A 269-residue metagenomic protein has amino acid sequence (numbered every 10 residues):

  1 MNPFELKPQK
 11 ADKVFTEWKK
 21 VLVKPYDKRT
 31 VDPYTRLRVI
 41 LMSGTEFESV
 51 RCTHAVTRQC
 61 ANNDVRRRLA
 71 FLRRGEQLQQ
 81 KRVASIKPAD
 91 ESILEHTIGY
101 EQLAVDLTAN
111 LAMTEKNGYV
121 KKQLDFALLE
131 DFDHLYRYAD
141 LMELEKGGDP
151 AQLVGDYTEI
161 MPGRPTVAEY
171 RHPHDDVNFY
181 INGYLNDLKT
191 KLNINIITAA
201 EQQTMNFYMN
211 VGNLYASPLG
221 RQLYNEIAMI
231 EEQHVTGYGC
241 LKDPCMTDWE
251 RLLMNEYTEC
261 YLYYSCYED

Functional and structural regions predicted by a protein language model:
M1-D269: Non-heme di-metal
